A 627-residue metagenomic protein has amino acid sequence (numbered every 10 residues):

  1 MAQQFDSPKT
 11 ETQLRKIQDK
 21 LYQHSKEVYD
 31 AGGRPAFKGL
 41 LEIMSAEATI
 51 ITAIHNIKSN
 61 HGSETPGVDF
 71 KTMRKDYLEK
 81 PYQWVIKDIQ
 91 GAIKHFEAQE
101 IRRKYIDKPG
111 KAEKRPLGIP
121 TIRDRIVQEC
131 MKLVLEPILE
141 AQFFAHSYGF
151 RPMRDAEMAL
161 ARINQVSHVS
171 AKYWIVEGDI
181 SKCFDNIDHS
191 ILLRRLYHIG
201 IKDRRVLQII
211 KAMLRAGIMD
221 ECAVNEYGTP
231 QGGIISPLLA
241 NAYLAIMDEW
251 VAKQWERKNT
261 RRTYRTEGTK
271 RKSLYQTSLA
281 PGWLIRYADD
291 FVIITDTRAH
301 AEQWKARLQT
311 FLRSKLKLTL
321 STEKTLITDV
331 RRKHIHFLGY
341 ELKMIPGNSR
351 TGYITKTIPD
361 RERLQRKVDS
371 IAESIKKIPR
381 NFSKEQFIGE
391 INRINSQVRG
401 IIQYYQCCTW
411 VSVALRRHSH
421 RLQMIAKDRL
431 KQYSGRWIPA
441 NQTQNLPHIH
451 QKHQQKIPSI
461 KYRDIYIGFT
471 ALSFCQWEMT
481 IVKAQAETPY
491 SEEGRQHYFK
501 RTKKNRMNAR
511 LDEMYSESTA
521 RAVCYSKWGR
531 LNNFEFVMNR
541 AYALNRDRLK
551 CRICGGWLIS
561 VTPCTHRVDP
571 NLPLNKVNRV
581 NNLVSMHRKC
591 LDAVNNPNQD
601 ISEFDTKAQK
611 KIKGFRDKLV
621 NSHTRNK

Functional and structural regions predicted by a protein language model:
M1-K9, Q13-K20, H24-A31, R298 (+3 more regions): Active-site and adjacent loop segments of nucleotide-processing enzymes that use two-metal-ion phosphate chemistry
M1-Y82: Non-catalytic, polymerase-adjacent accessory regions of viral genome-replication enzymes
K75-Y77, T121, I293-T297: Short beta-strand-to-loop capping motifs
Y77-E100: Amphipathic alpha-helical blocks
V85, E100, K104, A145-H146 (+4 more regions): Conserved polymerase palm-domain catalytic core
L117-K132, E136, E140-F143, S147 (+4 more regions): Duplex nucleic acid-engaging cores and interfaces of nucleic-acid transaction enzymes
D179, G555-R588, Q599: Histidine-centered nuclease catalytic patch
L558, L574-N581, D592-K627: Polybasic, low-complexity binding patches
